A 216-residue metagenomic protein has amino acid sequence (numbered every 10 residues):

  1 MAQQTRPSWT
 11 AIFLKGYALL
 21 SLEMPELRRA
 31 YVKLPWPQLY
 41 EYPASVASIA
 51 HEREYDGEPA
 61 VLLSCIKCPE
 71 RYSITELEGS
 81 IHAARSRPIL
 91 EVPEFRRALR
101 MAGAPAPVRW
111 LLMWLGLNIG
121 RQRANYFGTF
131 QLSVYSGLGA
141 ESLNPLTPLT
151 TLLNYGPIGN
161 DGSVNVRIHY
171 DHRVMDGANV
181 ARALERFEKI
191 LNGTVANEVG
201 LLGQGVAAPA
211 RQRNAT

Functional and structural regions predicted by a protein language model:
M1-T216: C-terminal catalytic/motor cores of large multi-domain enzyme assemblies
